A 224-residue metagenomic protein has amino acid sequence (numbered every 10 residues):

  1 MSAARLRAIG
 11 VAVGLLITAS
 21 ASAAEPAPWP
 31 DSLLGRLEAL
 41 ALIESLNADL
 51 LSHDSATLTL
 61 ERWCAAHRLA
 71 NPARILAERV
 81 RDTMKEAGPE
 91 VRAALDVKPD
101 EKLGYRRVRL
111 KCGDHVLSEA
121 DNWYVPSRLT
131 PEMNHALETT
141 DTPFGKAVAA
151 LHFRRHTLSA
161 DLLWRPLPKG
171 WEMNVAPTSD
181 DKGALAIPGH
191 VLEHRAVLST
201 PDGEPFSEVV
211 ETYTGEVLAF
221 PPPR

Functional and structural regions predicted by a protein language model:
M1-G10: Bacterial N-terminal signal peptides that target proteins for export
A3, A21-A23: Compositionally biased regions
R5, G14-L15, S32: Acidic/proline-rich low-complexity IDRs
G10-A19: Bacterial N-terminal signal peptides
A24-Y105, R109-K111, H115-P177, K182-L192 (+3 more regions): N-terminal domain-onset segments
E211: Carboxylate/His-rich catalytic cores and anion/metal-binding grooves
